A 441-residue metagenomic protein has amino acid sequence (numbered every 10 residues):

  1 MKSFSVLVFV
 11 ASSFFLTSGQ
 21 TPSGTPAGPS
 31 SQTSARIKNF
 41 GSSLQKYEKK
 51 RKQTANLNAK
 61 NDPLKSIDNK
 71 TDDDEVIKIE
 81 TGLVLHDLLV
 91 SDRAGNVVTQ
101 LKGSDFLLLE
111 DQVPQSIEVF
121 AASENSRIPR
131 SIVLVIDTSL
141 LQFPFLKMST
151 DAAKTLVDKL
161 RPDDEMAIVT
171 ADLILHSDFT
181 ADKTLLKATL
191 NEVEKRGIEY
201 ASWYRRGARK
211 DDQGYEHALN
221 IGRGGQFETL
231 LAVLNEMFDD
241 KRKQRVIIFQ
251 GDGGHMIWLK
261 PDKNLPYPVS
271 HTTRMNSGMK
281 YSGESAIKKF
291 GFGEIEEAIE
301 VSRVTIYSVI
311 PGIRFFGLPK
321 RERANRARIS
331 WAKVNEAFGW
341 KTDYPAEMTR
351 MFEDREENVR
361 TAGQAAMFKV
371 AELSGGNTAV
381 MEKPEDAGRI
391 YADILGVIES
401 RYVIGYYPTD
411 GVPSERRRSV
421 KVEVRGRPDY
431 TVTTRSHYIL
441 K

Functional and structural regions predicted by a protein language model:
M1-T21: Sec-dependent N-terminal signal peptides
G19-K441: Scaffold/interface architecture of coatomer-like assemblies
